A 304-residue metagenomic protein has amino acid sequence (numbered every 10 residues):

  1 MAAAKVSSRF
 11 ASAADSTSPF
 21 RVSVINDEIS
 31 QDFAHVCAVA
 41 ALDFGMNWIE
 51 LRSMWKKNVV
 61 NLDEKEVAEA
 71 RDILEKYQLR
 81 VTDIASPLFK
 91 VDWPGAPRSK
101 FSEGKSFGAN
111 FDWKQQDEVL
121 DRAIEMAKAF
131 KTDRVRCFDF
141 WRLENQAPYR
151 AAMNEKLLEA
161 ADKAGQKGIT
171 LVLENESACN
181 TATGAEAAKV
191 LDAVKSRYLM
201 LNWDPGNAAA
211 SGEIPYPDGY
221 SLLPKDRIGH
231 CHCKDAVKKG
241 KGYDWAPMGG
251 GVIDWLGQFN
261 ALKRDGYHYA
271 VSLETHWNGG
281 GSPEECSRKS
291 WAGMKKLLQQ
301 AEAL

Functional and structural regions predicted by a protein language model:
A2-A4, S12-S23, S30-G45, E75 (+1 more regions): Histidine-acidic metal/acid-base catalytic patches
A3-V6, H35-A38, V91-L201, E285 (+1 more regions): Active-site acidic/histidine proton-transfer and metal-coordination neighborhood in alpha/beta enzyme cores
N26-S30, S53-W55, P87-K90, D139-L143 (+4 more regions): Active-site-proximal loop/turn and secondary-structure-junction residues that shape catalytic pockets, frequently
W48-E50, D83-A85, R136, V172 (+3 more regions): Conserved beta-strand positions in the central sheet of alpha/beta enzyme cores
L51-E75, F140-N145: Glycine-rich, proline-tolerant flexible connector loops at the mouths of alpha/beta enzymes
W55-V59, D92-P94, L143-A147, A210-S211 (+2 more regions): A short acidic, helix-capping loop that chelates divalent metal ions and anchors anionic groups
V67-I84, N154-K167, A193-S196, W255-L256: Alpha-helix-loop-beta-strand connector modules within alpha/beta enzyme cores
